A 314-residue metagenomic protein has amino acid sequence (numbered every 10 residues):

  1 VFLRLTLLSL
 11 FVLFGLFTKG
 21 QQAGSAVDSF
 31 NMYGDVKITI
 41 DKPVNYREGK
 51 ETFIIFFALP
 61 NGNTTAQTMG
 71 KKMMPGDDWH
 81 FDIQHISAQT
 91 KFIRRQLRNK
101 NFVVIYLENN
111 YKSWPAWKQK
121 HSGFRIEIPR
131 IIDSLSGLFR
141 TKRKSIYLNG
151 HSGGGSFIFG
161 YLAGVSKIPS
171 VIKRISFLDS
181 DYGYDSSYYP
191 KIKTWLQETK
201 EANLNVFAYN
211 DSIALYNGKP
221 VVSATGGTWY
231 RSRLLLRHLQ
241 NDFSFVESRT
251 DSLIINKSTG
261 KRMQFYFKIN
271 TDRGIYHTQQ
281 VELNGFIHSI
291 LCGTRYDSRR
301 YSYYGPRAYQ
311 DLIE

Functional and structural regions predicted by a protein language model:
V1-Q21: Bacterial Sec-dependent N-terminal signal peptides
K19-I54: A domain-start/cap signature at the N-terminus of enzymes
V44-N99: Short, surface-exposed "cap/lid" segments of acyl-processing enzymes
S87, Y106, Y111, P115-F139: Alpha/beta-hydrolase active-site loop
R140-S152: Alpha/beta-hydrolase fold nucleophile elbow
G150-L162: Glycine-rich nucleophile elbow surrounding the catalytic serine of serine-hydrolase chemistry
K167-I255: The feature captures the conserved acid-bearing segment of alpha/beta-hydrolase catalytic domains
G218-E314: C-terminal accessory extensions appended to soluble enzyme cores
